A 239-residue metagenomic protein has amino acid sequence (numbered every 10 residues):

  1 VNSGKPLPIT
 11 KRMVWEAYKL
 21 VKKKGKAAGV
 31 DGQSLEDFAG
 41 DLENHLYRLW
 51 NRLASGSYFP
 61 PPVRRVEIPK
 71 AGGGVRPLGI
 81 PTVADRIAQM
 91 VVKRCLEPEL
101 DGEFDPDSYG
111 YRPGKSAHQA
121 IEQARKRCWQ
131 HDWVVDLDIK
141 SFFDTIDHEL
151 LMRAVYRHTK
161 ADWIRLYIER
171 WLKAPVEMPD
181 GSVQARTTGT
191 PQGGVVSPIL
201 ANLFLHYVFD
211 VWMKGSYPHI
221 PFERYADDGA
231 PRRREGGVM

Functional and structural regions predicted by a protein language model:
V1-E43: Non-catalytic, polymerase-adjacent accessory regions of viral genome-replication enzymes
T10-K26, V63-R65, R94-E99, W129 (+1 more regions): Short, compositionally biased low-complexity segments
K11, W15, L53-S55, G74-V75: Non-catalytic regulatory/linker segments of enzymes
A17-V21, V91, Y167-L172: Short alpha-helical scaffolding segments that buttress acidic/His motifs in well-ordered protein cores
H45, R52-E67, A71, E103-M239: Conserved polymerase palm-domain catalytic core
P77-L78, T82: Conserved phosphate-binding loops in nucleotide/dinucleotide-binding enzymes
A84-V91, R125: Duplex nucleic acid-engaging cores and interfaces of nucleic-acid transaction enzymes
Q89-D107: Electropositive, glycine- and tryptophan-enriched low-complexity nucleic-acid-binding patches
